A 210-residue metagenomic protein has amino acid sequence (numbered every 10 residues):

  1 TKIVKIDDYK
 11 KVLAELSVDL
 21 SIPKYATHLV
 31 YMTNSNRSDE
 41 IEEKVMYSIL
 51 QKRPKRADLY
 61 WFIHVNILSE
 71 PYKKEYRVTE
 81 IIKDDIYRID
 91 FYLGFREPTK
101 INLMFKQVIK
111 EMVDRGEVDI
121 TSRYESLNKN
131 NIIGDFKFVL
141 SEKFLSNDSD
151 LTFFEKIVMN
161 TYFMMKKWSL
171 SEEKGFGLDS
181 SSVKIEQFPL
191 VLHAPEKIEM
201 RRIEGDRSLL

Functional and structural regions predicted by a protein language model:
I3-L210: Cytosolic C-terminal regulatory domains/tails of membrane transporters and channels
